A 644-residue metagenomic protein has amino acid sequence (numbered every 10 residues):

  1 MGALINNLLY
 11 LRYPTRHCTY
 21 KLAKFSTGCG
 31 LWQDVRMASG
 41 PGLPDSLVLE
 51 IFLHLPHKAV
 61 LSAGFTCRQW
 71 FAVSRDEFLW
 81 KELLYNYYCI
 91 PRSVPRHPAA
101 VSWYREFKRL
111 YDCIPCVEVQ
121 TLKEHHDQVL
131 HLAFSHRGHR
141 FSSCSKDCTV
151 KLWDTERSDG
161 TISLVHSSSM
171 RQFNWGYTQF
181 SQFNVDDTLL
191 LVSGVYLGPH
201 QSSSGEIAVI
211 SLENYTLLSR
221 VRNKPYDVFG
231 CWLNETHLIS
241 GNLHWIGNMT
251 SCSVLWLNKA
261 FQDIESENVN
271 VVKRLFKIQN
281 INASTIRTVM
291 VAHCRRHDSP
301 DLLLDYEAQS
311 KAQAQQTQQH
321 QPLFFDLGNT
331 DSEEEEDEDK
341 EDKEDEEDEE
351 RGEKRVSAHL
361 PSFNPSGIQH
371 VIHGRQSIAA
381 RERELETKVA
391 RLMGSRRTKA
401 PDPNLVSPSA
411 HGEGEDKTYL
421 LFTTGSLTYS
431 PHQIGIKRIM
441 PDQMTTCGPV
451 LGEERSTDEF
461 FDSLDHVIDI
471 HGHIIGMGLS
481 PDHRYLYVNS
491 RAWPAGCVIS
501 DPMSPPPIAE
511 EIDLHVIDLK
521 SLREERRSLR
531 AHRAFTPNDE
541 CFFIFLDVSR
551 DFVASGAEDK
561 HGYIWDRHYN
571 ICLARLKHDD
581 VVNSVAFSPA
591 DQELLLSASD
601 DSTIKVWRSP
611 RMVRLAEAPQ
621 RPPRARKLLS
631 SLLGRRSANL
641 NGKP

Functional and structural regions predicted by a protein language model:
K24-V119, C148: Skp1-binding F-box subdomain of Cullin-RING ligase substrate receptors
V60, G138-S142, T188-L191, T236-S240 (+6 more regions): Structural hallmark of WD40 beta-propellers
R105-D127, T161-S169, E453-V467, E525-F535: A short helix->beta-strand "capping" segment at the edge of beta-propeller domains
D127-A133, Q172-Q182, Y226-C231, H473-M477 (+2 more regions): Canonical WD40 repeat/beta-propeller blade segments in eukaryotic WD-repeat proteins
L132, V150-T155, Q201-E213, M249-N258 (+3 more regions): WD40-repeat beta-propellers
L132-H139, F183-D186, C231-T236, D469 (+4 more regions): Loop/turn segments within WD40 beta-propeller blades
C144-D147, S490-R491, G556-D559, A598-D601: Conserved strand-to-loop turn within each blade of WD40 beta-propeller repeats
S219, P225-G230, L243-I475, V498-H515 (+7 more regions): Terminal intrinsically disordered, low-complexity extensions flanking WD-repeat/beta-propeller proteins
